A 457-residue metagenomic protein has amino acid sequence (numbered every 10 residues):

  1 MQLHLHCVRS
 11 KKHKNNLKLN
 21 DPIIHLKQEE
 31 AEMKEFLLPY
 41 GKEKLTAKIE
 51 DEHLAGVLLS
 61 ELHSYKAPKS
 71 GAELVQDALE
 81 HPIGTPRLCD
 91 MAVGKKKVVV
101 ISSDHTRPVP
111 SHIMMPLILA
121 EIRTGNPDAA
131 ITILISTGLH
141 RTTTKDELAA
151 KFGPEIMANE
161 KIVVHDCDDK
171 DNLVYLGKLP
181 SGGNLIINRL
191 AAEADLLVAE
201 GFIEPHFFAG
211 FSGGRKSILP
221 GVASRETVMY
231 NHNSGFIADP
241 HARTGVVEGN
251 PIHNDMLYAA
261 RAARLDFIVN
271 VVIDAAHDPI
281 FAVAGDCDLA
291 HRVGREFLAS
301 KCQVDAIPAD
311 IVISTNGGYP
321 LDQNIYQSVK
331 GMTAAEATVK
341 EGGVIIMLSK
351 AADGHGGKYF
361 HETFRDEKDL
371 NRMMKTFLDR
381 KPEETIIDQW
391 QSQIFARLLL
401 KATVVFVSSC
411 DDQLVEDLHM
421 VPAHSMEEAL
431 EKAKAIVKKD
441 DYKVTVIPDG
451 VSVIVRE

Functional and structural regions predicted by a protein language model:
E32-D77: N-terminal amphipathic/basic leader segments beginning at the initiator methionine
I83-V99, T124-D128, Q303-I311, V339-K340 (+1 more regions): Glycine-rich phosphate/diphosphate-binding loops that line cofactor/substrate pockets in enzymes
K97-P108, T132-G138, I313-T315: Short glycine-rich or small-residue beta-strand-to-loop segments that form or flank ligand, phosphate, metal/Fe-S
P108-N126, S328-T338: Histidine-anchored nucleotide/phosphate-binding helix
T143-F211: An acidic, phosphate/nucleotide-engaging active-site surface
L179, N188-N270, D274-H277, P422-A423: Conserved phosphate- and dinucleotide-binding cores of soluble alpha/beta proteins, encompassing both enzyme active
A242-Y319: Membrane-embedded hairpin module used as a gating/binding unit in multi-pass transport and secretion proteins
S328-V329, T333-E457: C-terminal non-catalytic interaction/assembly regions of soluble proteins
